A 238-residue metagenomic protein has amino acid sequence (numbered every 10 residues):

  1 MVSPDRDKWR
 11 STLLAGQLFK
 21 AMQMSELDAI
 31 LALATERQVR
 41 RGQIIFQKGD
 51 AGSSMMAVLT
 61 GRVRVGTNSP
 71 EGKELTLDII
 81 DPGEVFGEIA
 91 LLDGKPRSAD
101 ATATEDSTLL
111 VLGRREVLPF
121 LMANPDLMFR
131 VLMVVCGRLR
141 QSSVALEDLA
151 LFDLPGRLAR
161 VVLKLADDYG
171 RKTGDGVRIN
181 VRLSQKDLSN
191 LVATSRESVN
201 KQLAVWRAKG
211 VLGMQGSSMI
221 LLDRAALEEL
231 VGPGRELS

Functional and structural regions predicted by a protein language model:
M1-R41, A90-L91: Cyclic nucleotide-binding regulatory module and flanking cytosolic helices
L18, Q43-D106: Cyclic nucleotide-binding regulatory domains
A21, M55, I79, V111 (+2 more regions): Short aromatic/basic micro-patch
L27, V117-L118, L227: A generic structural signal for short hydrophobic patches within well-formed alpha-helices
G66, E88-I89, P119-F120, V161 (+2 more regions): Residues that scaffold the ATP/ADP-binding catalytic core of kinase and kinase-like folds
D78-R140, V144: Cyclic-nucleotide recognition modules
T104-E105, M122-R196: Polybasic "coupling" helices that flank or enter modular domains
L154, L165-S238: Phosphate-/nucleic-acid-contacting segments
